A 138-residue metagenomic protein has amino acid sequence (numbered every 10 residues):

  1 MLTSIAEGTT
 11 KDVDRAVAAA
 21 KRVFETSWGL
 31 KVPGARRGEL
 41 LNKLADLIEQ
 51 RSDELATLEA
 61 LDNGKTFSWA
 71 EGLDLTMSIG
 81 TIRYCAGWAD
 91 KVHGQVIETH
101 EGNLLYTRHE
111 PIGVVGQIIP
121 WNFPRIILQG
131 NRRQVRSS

Functional and structural regions predicted by a protein language model:
M1-G8, I126, S138: Well-ordered, non-transmembrane segments within structured domains
T3-V92: Glycine-rich loop-to-alpha-helix module at the N-terminal edge of alpha/beta enzyme cores
Q95-S138: Conserved small-residue-rich beta-alpha loop and adjacent elements that most often cradle the phosphate/pyrophosphate
